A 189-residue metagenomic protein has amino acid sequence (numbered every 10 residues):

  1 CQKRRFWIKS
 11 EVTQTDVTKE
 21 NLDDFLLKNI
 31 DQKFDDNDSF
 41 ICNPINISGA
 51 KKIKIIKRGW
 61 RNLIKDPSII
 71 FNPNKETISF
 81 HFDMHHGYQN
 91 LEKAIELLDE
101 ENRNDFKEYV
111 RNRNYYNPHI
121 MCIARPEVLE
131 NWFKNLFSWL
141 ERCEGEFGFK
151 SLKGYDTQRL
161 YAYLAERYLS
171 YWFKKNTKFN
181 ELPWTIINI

Functional and structural regions predicted by a protein language model:
C1-I189: ER/Golgi luminal nucleotide-sugar-dependent glycosyltransferases, focusing on the catalytic module
